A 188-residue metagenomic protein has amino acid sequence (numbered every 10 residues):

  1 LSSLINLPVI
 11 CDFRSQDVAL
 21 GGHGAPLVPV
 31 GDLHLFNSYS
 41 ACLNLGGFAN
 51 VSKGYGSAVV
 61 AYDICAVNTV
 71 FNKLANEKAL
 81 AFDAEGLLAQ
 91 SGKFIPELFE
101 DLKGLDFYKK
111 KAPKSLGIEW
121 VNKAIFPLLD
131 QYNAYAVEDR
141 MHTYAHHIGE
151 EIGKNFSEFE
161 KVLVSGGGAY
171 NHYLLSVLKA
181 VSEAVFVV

Functional and structural regions predicted by a protein language model:
L1: Polyanion-binding surfaces on beta-sheet-dominated domains and ring/shell assemblies
L7-L80: Phosphate-binding/catalytic loop of phosphoryl-transfer enzymes
S38, S157-V162: Short helix-loop-beta connector
V60-G149: Conserved ATP-utilizing enzyme core subdomain
E85, V164-S165, V187-V188: Thr-Gly-centered strand-to-loop micro-motif
R140, N155-F156: Non-transmembrane, aqueous-exposed alpha-helical and coiled segments at domain scale
K161-K179: Glycine-rich phosphate-binding loops at beta-strand->alpha-helix junctions
K179-V188: Conserved phosphate-binding/catalytic loops in two-lobed NTP-binding clefts
